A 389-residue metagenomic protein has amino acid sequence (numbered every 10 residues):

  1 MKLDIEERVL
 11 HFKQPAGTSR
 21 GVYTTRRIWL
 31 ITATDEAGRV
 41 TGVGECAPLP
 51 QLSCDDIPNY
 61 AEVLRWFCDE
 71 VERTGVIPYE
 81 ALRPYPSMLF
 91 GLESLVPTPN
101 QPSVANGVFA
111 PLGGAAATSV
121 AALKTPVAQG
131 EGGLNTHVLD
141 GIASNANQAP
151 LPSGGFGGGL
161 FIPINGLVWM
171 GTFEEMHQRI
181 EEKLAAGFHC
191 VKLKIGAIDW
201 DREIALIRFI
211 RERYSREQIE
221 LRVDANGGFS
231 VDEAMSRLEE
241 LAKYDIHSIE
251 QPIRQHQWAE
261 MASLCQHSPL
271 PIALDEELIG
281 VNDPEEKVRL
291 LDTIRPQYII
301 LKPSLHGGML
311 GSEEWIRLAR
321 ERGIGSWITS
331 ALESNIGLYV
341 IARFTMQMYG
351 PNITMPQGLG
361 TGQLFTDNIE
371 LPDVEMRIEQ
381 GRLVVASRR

Functional and structural regions predicted by a protein language model:
M1-E36: N-terminal glycine-rich, Lys/His-bearing helix-loop that initiates the first secondary-structure elements of many
L3-F12, Y23, A331-R389: Flexible C-terminal active-site loop/helix
E7, T34-S103, N147: Metal- or metallocofactor-binding catalytic centers and their adjacent structured scaffolds across diverse enzyme
G113, E131, G154-G155: Glycine-biased, low-complexity coil/linker segments
F161-E175: Active-site mouth loops of central-metabolism enzymes
K183-V191: Catalytic domains of carbohydrate-active enzymes, especially glycoside hydrolases
L193, I198-T345, F365-V374: Catalytic core of soluble alpha/beta enzymes
